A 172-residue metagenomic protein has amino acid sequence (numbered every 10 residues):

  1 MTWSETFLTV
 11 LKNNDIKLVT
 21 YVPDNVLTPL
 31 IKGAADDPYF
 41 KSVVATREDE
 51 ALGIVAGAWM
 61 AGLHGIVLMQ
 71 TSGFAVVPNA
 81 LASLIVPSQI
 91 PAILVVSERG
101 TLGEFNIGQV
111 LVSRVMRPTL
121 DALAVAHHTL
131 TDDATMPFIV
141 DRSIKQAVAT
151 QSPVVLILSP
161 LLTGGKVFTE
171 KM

Functional and structural regions predicted by a protein language model:
M1-M172: Thiamine diphosphate
